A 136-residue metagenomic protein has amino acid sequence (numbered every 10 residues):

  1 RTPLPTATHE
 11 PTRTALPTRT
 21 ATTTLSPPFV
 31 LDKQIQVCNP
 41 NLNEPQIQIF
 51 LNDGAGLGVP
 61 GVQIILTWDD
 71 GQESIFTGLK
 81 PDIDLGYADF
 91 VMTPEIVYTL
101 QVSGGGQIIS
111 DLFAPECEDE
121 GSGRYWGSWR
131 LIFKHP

Functional and structural regions predicted by a protein language model:
R1-Q34, P136: Ser/Thr-rich, Proline-interspersed low-complexity disordered segments
T23-P40, I109-P136: Extracellular beta-sheet/turn segments enriched in Thr/Pro/Gly and aliphatic residues
D32-G54: A short, Gly/Thr-enriched small/hydrophobic beta-strand-prone motif that recurs across taxa
E44-Q46, G61-Q63, V97-T99: Exposed beta-strand and adjacent loop surfaces of beta-rich binding modules that mediate intermolecular recognition
F50, I65, Q101-S103: Residue-level recognition of well-ordered beta-strand positions that form the cores of beta-sheet-rich folds across
G56-E73: Short, ordered, surface-exposed loop/turn motifs in non-cytosolic proteins
D70-P94, Q107-E116: Short, acidic Ser/Thr/Gly-rich low-complexity loop/linker segments typical of extracellular and cell-surface proteins
I96-G106: A short, solvent-exposed beta-strand micro-motif common in secreted/extracellular proteins
